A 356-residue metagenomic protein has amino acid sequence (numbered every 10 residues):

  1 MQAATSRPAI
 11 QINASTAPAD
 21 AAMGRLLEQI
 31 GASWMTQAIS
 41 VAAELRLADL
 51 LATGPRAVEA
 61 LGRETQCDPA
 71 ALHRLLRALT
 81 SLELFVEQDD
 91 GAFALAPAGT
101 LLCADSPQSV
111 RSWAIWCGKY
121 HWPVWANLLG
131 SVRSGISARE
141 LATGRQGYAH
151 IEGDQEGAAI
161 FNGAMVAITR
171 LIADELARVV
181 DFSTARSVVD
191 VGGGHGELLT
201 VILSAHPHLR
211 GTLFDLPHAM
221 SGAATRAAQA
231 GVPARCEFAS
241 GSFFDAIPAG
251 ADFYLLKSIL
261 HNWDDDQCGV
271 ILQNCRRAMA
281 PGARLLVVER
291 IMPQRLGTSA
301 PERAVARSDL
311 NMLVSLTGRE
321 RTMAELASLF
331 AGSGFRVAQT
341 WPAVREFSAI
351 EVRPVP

Functional and structural regions predicted by a protein language model:
A9-R186: Conserved Class I S-adenosyl-L-methionine-dependent methyltransferase catalytic core
T184-G194: Conserved class I S-adenosyl-L-methionine
H195-H206: Conserved SAM-binding loop of SAM-dependent methyltransferases across substrates and taxa, primarily the Class I
F244-Y254: A short acidic, Gly/Pro-enriched loop at the edge of an enzyme's catalytic core that lines a small-molecule cofactor
D252-Q267: A short SAM/SAH-binding and catalytic strip from SAM-dependent methyltransferases
G269-P281: A short glycine-rich, Lys/Arg-flanked "PGG" loop and its adjoining helix->strand segment in the class I
V288-S333, A338-Q339: C-terminal alpha-helical "lid/dimerization" subdomain adjacent to the S-adenosyl-L-methionine
F335-P356: Core SAM-dependent methyltransferase catalytic element
